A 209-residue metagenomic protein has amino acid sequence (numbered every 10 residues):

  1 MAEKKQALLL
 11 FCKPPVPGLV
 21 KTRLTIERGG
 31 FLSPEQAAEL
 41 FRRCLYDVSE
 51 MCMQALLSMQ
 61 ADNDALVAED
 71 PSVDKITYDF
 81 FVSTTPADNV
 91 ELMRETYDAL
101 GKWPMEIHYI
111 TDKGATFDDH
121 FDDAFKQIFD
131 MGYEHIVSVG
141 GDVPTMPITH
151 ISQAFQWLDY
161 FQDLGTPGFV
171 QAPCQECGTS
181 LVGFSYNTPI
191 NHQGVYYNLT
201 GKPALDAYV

Functional and structural regions predicted by a protein language model:
M1-I26: N-terminal nucleotide-binding beta1-loop-alpha1 segment
F11-P17, T85-N89, Q175-C177: Short glycine-enriched loops at secondary-structure junctions
V16-R23, V90-M93, T179-L181: Short acidic/His/Gly/Ser-rich catalytic and metal-binding motifs that mark active-site loops of diverse hydrolases
L40-D62, E69-V73: A short, N-terminal amphipathic alpha-helix
P86-E134: Short phosphate-binding loop-to-helix
Y133-D142: Short beta-strand-to-loop acidic/aromatic patch adjacent to the donor-nucleotide binding site
P144-E176: Conserved donor-nucleotide/metal-binding helix-loop-beta segment in metal-dependent transferases, i.e., the alpha-helix
Y196-V209: Catalytic core and acceptor-binding pocket of nucleotide-sugar-dependent glycosyltransferases
